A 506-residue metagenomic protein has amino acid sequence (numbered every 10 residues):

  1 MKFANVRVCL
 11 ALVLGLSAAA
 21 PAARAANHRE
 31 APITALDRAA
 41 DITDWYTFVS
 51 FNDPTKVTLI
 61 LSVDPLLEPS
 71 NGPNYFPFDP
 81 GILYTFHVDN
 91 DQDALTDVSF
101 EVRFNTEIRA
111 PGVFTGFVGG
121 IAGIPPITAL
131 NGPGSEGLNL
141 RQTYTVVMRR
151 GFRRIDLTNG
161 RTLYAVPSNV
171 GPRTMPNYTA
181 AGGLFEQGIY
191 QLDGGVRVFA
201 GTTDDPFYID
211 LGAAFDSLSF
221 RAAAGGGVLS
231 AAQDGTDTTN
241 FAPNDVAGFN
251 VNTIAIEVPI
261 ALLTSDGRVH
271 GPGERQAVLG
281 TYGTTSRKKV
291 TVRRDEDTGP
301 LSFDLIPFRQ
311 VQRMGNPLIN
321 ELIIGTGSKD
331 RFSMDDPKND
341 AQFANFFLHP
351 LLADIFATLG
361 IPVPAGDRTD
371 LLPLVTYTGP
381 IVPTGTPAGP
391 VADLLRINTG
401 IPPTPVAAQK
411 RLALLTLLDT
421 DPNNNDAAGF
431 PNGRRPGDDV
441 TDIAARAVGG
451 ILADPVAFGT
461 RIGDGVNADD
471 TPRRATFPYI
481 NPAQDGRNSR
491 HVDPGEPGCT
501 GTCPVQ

Functional and structural regions predicted by a protein language model:
M1-L10: Bacterial N-terminal signal peptides that target proteins for export
F3, S17, Q506: RTX-like calcium-binding, glycine/aspartate-rich low-complexity repeat tracts
C9-A18: Bacterial N-terminal signal peptides
R24-Q506: Surface-exposed extracytoplasmic segments
